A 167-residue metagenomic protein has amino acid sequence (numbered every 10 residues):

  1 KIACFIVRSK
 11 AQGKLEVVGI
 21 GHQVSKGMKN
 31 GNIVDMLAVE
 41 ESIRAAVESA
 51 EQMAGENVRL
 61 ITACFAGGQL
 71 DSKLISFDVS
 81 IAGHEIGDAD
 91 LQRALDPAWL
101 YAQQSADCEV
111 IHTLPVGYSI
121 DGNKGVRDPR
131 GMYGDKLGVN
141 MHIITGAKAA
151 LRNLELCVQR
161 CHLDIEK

Functional and structural regions predicted by a protein language model:
I2: Mobile, glycine-rich extracellular loop/lid and propeptide segments that shape or gate substrate/ligand access
F5-K167: Nucleotide/phosphate-binding catalytic cleft detector across ATP-hydrolyzing and phosphate-transferring enzymes
